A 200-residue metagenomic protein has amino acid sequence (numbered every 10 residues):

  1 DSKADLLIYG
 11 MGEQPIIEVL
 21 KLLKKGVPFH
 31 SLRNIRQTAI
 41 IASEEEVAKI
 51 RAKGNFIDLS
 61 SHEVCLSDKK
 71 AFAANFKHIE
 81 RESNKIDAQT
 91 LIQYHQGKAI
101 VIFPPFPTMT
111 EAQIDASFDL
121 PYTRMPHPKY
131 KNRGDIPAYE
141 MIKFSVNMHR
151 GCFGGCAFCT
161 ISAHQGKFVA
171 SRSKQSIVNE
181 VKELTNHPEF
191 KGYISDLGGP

Functional and structural regions predicted by a protein language model:
D1, T123-R124, P128-P200: Conserved Radical SAM active-site core
D1-Q96, I100-P107: Glycine-rich beta-alpha loop elements in corrinoid/cobalamin-binding modules across cobalamin-dependent enzymes
G10, T108, S171, Q175: Conserved phosphate-coordination/catalytic loops
I17-E18, D115, A157: Alpha-helical elements of the RecA-like P-loop NTPase motor core of helicases
K77-S145: N-terminal [4Fe-4S]-dependent radical SAM core
